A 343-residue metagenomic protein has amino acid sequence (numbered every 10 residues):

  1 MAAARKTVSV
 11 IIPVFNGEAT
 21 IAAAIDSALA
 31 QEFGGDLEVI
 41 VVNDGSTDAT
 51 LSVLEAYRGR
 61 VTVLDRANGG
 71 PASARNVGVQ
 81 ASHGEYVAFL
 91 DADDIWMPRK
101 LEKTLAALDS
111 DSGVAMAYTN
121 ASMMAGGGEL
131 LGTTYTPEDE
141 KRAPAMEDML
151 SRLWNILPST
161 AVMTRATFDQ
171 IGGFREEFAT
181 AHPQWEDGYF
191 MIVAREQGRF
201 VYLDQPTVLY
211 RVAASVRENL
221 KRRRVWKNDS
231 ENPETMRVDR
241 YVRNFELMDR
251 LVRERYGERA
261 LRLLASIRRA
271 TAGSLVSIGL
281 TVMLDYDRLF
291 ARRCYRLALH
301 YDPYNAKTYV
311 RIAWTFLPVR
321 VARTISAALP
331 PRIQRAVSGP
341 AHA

Functional and structural regions predicted by a protein language model:
A19-A22, S46-A56, I95, R99: Acidic helix N-cap motif at the loop->helix transition within catalytic regions of sugar-transfer enzymes
D26-D36: Short, acidic, metal-binding catalytic loop of nucleotide-sugar glycosyltransferases
S27, N43-S52, N68-G69, D91: A conserved acidic beta->alpha catalytic loop
R66-S82, K103: Glycine-rich, basic loop-to-helix element that forms the pyrophosphate-binding segment of sugar-nucleotide handling
V87: Short aromatic/hydrophobic "clamp" motif used to bind/position activated sugar donors
R99-T133: Conserved donor NDP-sugar-binding/catalytic core segment of glycosyltransferases
K141-T235: Conserved nucleotide-sugar donor-binding catalytic segment
P183-W185, Y189, E196, L209-A343: C-terminal subregions of glycosyltransferases and related glycan-biosynthesis enzymes
